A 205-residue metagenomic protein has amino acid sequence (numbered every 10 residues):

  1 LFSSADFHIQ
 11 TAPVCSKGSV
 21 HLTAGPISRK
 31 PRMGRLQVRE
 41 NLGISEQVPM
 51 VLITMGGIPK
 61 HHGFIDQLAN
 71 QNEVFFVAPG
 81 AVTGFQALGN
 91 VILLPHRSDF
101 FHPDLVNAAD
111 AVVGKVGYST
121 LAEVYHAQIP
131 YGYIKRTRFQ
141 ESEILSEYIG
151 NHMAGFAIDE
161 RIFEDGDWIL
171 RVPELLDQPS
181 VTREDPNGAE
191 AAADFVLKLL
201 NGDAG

Functional and structural regions predicted by a protein language model:
L1-K30: Active-site-proximal region of nucleotide-activated glycan assembly enzymes, centered on histidine/acidic-rich loops
F7-I9, L22-A24, V77, I92-L94 (+3 more regions): Hydrophobic/aromatic beta-strand patches that form the interior of the parallel beta-sheet core in alpha/beta enzyme
P13, G56, G117: Short glycine-/small-residue-rich Rossmann-like dinucleotide-binding loops
K17, K60-H61, T120-L121: Short glycine-rich, flexible loops that bind phosphorylated cofactors or substrates
R29-A111: Donor-nucleotide binding loops and adjacent catalytic segments primarily of GT-B fold Leloir glycosyltransferases
L93-H96, H126, P130-E174: Nucleotide-sugar donor-binding patch of glycosyltransferase catalytic domains
F101-I144: A donor-sugar binding/catalytic signature common to diverse glycosyltransferases and related nucleotide-sugar
D167-G205: C-terminal amphipathic helix plus adjacent low-complexity, charged tail appended to glycosyltransferase catalytic
